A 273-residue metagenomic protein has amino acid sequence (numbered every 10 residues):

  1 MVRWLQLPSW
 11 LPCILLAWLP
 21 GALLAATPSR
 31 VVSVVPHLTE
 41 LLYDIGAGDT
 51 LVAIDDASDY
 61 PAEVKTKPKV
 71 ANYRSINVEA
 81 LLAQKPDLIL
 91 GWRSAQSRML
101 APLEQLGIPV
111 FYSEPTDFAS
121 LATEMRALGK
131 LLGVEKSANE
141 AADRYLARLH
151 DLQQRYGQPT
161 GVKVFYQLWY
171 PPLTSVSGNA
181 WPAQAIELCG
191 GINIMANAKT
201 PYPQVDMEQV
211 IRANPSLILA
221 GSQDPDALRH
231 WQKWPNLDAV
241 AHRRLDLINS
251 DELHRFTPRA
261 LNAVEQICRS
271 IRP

Functional and structural regions predicted by a protein language model:
Q6-A22: Bacterial N-terminal signal peptides
A25-R30, D87-L88, R98-T174, I192-N197 (+1 more regions): Extracytoplasmic substrate-binding proteins
R30-Q84, L88-S94, I194: A short, structured surface patch at a secondary-structure boundary
V35, R93, L168, A198 (+3 more regions): Short secondary-structure boundary segments
A47, T66, L106-G107, C189 (+1 more regions): Short, structured coil segments at secondary-structure junctions
D55, N179-Y202, S222, D246-L247: His/Asp/Glu-enriched short active-site or ligand-binding loop at hydrolase and phosphoryl-transfer sites
V78-K85, L106, Q204-N214: Short helices/loops that flank or line small-molecule/ion binding pockets
A95-Q105, L217-K233, L237: A ligand-binding cleft/hinge motif common to bilobed small-molecule-binding domains
